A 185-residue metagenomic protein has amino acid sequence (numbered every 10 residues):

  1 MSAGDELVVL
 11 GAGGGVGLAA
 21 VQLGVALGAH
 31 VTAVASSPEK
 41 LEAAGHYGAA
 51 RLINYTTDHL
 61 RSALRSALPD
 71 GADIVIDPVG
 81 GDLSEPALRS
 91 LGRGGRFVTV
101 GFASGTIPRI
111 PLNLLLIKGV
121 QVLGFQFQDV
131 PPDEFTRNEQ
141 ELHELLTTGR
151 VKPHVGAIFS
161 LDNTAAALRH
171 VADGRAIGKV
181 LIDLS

Functional and structural regions predicted by a protein language model:
M1-T57: Mid-domain Rossmann-like dinucleotide-binding core that forms the NAD(H)/NADP(H) cofactor-binding site
V8, V75-I76, V98: N-terminal Rossmann-like NAD(P) cofactor-binding module of classical short-chain dehydrogenase/reductase
A12, V79, F102: NAD(P)H cofactor-binding loop motif with strongest signal on the N-terminal glycine-rich segment
H59-P69: Short amphipathic alpha-helix with an adjacent loop that forms part of the alpha/beta core around
A67-I74, I177: A glycine-rich helix->loop->beta "capping" turn within Rossmann-like NAD(P)(H)-dependent oxidoreductase domains
D82-V151, L184-S185: Glycine-rich phosphate-binding loop and adjacent beta-alpha segment of Rossmann(oid) nucleotide-cofactor-binding
T148-A157, A165-S185: C-terminal capping/lid region of NAD(P)-dependent oxidoreductase domains
